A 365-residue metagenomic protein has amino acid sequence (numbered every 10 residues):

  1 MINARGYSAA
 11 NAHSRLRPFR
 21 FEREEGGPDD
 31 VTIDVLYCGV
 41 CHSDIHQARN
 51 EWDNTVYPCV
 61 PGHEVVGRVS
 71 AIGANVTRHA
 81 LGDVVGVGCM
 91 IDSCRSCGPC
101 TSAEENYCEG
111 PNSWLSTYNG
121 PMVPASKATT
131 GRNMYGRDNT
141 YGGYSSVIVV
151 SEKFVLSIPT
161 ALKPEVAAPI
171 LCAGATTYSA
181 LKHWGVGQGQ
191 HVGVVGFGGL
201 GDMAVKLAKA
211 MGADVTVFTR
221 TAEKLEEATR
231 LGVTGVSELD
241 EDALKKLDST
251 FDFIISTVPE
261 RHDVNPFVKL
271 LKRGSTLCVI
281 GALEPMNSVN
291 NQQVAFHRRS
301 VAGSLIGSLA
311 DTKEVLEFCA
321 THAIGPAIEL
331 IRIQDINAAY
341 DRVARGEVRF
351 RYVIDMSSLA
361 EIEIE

Functional and structural regions predicted by a protein language model:
M1-I2, N265, L309-E365: C-terminal hydrophobic helical "lid"/dimerization subdomain of Rossmann-like NAD(P)H-dependent oxidoreductases
N11, E22-R23, V56-G62, Y135-T140 (+1 more regions): Short Gly/Pro-enriched turn/cap motifs at secondary-structure boundaries
E22-C38, E51-T101, E105-N106, W114 (+1 more regions): Glycine-rich beta-strand-centered segment in the early N-terminal region that forms part of a ligand/cofactor-binding
L81, S146, K153-V155, P159-E238: Mid-domain Rossmann-like dinucleotide-binding core that forms the NAD(H)/NADP(H) cofactor-binding site
C89-K153: Cysteine-cluster motifs in flexible loop/terminal segments that predominantly coordinate metals
W184-H191, L207, D214-S300, S357-E365: Glycine-rich cofactor phosphate-binding loops and adjacent beta1-alpha1 units of small-molecule cofactor enzyme domains
T276-C278, V289-E329: Rossmann-fold dehydrogenase core element
